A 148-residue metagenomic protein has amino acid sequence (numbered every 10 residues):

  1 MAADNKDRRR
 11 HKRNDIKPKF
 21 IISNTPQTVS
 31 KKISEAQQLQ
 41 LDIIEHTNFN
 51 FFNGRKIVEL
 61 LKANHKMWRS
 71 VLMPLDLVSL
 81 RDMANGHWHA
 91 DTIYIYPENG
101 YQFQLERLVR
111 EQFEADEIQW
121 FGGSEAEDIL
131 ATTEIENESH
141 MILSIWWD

Functional and structural regions predicted by a protein language model:
A2-Q112: Long, contiguous N-terminal structural blocks used for assembly/anchoring
D116-D148: Acidic, proline/glycine-rich low-complexity IDRs
